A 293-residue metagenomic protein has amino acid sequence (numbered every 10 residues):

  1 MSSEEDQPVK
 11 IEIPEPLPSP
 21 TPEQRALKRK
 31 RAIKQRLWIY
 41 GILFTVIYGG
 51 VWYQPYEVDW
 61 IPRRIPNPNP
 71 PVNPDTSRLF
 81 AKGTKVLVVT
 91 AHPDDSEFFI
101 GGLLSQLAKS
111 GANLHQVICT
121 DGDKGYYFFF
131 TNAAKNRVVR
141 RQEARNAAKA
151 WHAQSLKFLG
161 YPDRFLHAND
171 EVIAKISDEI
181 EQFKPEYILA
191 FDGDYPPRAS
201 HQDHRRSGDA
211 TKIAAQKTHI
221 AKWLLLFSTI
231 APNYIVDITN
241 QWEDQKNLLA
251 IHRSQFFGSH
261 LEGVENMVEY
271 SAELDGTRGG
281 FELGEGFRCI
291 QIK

Functional and structural regions predicted by a protein language model:
E5, V9-R25, R29, Y40-E57 (+2 more regions): The feature marks non-catalytic terminal segments
P14-Y40, I47-F183, I213, K217: Active-site rim/loop-helix segments in enzyme catalytic domains that contact anionic ligands
D123, T131-N132, P162-L166, D194-Q202 (+2 more regions): Short histidine/acidic/glycine/proline-rich micro-motifs that form metal- and phosphate-coordinating active-site loops
R140, V172, I176, R206-T211 (+2 more regions): Internal, well-ordered alpha-helical segments in soluble enzyme and binding-protein domains
K157-G160, I188-G193, L226-S228: Short beta-strands and strand-loop turn motifs
K175-W223: Active-site adenylate/phosphate-handling loop in enzymes that bind or generate adenylated species
